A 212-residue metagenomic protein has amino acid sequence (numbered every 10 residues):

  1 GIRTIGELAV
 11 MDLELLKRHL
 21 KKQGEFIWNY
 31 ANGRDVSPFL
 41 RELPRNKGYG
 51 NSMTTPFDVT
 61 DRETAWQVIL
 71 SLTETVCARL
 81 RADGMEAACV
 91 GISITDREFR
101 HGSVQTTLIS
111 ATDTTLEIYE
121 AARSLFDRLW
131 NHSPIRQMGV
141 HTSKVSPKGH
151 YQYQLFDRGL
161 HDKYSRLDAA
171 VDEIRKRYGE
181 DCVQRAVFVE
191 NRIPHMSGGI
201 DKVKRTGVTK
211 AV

Functional and structural regions predicted by a protein language model:
I2-I135: DNA-contacting surface of Y-family translesion DNA polymerases
S110-V212: Acidic, metal-coordinating catalytic segment for phosphate/diphosphate chemistry, firing primarily on the Nudix
